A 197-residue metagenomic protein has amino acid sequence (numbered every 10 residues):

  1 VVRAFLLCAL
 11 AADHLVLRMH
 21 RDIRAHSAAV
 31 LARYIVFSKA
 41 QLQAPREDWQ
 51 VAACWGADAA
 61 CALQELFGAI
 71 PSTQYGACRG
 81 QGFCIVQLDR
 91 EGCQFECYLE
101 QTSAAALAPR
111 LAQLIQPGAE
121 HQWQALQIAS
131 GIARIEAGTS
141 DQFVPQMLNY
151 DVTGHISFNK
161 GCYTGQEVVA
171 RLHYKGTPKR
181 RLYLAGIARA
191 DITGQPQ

Functional and structural regions predicted by a protein language model:
V1-Q197: Basic, glycine/lysine-rich polyanion-binding surfaces/domains
